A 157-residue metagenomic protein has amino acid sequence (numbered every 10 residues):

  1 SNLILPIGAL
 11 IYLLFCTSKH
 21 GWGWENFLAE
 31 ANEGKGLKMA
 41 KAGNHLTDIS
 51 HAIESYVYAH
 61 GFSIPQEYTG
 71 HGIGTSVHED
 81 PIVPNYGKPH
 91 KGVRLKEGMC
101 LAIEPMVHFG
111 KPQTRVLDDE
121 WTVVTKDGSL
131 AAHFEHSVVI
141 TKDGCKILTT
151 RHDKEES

Functional and structural regions predicted by a protein language model:
S1-S157: Active-site neighborhoods and metal-handling regions in enzymes and metal-associated proteins
